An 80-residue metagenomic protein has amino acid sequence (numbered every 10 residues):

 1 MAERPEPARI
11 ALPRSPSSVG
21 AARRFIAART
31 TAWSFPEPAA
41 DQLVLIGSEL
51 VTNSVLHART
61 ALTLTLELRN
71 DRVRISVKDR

Functional and structural regions predicted by a protein language model:
M1-A11, V55-R80: Conserved beta-strand-loop-beta-strand hairpin that lines the nucleotide-binding pocket of ATP/GTP-utilizing enzymes
R9-R23: STAS-typified acidic loop motif
G20, R24-S48: Conserved short strand/loop->alpha-helix "switch" segment adjacent to the catalytic nucleotide/phosphoryl-transfer site
A22, L50, I75-V77: Hydrophobic packing within well-folded, soluble alpha/beta domains
Q42-T60: Histidine-centered phosphotransfer motif of kinases
